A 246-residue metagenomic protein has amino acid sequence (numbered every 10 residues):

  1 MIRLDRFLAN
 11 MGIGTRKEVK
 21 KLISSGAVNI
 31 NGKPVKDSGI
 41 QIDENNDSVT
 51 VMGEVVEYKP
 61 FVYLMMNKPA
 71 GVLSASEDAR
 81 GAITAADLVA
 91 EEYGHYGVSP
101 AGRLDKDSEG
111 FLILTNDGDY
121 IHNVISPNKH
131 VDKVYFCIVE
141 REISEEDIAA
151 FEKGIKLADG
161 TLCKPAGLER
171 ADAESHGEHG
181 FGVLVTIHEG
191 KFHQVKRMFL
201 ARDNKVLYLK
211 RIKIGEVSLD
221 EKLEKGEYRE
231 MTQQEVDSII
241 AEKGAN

Functional and structural regions predicted by a protein language model:
M1-N246: Basic, flexible Lys/Arg- and Gly-enriched helix-loop patches that mediate nucleic-acid binding at interfaces with rRNA
